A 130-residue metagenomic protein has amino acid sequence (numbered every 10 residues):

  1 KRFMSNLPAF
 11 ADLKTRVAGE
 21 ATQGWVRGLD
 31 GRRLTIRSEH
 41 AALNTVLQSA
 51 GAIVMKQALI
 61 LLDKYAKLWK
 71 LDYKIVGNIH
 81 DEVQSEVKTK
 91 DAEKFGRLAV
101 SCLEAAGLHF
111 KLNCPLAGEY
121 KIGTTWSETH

Functional and structural regions predicted by a protein language model:
K1-H130: Conserved catalytic core of nucleotide polymerization and phosphodiester-bond processing enzymes
